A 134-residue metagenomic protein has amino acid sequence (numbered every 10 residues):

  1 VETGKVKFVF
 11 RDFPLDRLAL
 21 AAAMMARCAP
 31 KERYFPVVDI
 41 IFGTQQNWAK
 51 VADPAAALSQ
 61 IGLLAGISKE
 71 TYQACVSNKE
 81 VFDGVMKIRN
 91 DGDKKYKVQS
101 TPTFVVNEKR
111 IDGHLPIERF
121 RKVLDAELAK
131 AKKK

Functional and structural regions predicted by a protein language model:
V1-L63: Structural alpha/beta surface segment adjacent to cysteine/selenocysteine redox centers across thiol/disulfide enzymes
Q60-K134: C-terminal cap of thioredoxin/glutaredoxin-like
